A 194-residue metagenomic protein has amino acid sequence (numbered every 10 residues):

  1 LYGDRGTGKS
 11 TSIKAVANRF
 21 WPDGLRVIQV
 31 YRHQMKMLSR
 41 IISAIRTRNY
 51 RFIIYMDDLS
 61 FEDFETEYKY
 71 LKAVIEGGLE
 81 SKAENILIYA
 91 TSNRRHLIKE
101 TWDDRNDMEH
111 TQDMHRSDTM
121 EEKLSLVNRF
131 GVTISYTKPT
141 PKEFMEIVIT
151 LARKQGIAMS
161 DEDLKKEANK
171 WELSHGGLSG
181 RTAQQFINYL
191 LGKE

Functional and structural regions predicted by a protein language model:
L1, V16, L71, T91 (+1 more regions): Conserved RecA-like P-loop NTPase ATPase core
L1-I28, I41-T47: Walker A/P-loop
L25-R26, N49-I53, K82-Y89: Loop/turn-to-beta-strand initiation segments
H33-L59, K69-E80, H115-E122: Conserved alpha-helical scaffold flanking the Walker A/P-loop in AAA+ ATPase domains
D63-Q112: Conserved catalytic/switch belt of AAA+ P-loop NTPases
E109-L124, G131-E143: Conserved AAA+ ATPase "SRH/arginine-finger" region at the nucleotide-binding site
T137-E194: C-terminal alpha-helical "lid" subdomain
